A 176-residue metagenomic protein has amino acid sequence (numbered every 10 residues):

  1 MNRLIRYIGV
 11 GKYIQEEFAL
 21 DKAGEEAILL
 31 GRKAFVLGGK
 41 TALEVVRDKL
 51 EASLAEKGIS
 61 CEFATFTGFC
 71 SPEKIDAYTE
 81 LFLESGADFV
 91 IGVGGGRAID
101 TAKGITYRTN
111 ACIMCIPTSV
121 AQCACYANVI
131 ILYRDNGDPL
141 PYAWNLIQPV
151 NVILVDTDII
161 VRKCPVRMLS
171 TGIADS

Functional and structural regions predicted by a protein language model:
M1-F89: ATP/NTP phosphate-donor binding region
G11, Y107-S176: A glycine/threonine-rich phosphate-anchoring loop and its flanking beta-alpha core in nucleotide/phosphate-binding
L20-D21, A42-R47, R97-G104, Q122-Y126: Short glycine/serine/threonine-rich phosphate/pyrophosphate-binding segments that cradle anionic phosphate groups
A42, F69-S71, R97, V120 (+1 more regions): Glycine-/small-residue-rich active-site loops that bind phosphorylated ligands and cofactors
K49-A52, Y78, I105-R108, N128-I131: Short, glycine/charged-enriched secondary-structure capping and boundary segments
T65-C70, V93-G95, Q122, A143-P149: Short C-terminal domain-edge/linker segments immediately following a structured domain
F82-V120: A short, small-residue-rich loop immediately preceding and capping a beta-strand
